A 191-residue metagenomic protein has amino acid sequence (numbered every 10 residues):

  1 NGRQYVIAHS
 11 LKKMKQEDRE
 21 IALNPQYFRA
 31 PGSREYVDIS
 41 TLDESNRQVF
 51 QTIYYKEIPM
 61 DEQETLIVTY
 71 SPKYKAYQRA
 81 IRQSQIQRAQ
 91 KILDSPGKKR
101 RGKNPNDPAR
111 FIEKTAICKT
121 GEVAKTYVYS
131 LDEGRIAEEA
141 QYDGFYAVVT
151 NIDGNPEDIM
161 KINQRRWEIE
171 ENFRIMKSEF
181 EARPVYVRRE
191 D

Functional and structural regions predicted by a protein language model:
N1-D191: Anion-binding and metal-coordination hotspots
